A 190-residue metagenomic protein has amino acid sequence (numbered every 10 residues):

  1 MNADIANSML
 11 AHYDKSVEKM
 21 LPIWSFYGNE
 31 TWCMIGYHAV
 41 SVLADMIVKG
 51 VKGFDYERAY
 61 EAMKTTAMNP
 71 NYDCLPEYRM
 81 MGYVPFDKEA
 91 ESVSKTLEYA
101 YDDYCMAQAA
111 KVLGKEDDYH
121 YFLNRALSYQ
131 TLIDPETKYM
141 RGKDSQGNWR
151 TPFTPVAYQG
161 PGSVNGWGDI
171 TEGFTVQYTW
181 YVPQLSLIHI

Functional and structural regions predicted by a protein language model:
M1-A110, L123, Y178-S186: Aromatic-rich carbohydrate-recognition surfaces in CAZymes
N2-S8, E136-S145: Short, well-structured active-site flanking segments
R125-E136: Alpha-helical scaffold segments in carbohydrate-active enzymes
Y129, N165-E172, V176-Y181: Extracellular protease catalytic domains of secreted zymogens
S145-D169: Acidic/histidine-rich catalytic neighborhood
I188-I190: Conserved small/polar residues in nucleotide/adenosyl-binding loops
